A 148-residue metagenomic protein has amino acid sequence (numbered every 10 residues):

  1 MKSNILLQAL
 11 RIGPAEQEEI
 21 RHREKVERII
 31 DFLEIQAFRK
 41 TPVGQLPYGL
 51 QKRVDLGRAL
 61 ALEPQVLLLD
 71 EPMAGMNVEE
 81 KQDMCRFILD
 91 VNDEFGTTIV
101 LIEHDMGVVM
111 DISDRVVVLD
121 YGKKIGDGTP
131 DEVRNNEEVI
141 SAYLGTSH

Functional and structural regions predicted by a protein language model:
M1-H148: Glycine-rich phosphate-binding loops of nucleotide-dependent enzymes
